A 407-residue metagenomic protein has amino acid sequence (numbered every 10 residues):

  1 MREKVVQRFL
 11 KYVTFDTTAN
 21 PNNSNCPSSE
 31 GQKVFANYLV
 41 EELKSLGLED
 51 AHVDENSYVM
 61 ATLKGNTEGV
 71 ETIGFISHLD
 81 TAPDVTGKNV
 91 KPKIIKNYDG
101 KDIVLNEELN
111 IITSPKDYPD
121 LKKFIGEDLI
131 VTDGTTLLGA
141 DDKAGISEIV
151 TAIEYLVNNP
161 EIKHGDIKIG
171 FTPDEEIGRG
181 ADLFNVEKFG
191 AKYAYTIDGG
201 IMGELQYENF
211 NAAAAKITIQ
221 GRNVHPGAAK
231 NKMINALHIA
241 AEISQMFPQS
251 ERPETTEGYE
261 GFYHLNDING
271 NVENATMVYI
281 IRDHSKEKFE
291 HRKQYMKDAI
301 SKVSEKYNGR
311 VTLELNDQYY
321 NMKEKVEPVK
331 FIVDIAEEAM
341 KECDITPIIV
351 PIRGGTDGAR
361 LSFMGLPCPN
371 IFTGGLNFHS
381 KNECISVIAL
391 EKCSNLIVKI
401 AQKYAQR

Functional and structural regions predicted by a protein language model:
R2-E30, V131, Y319, L376-S380: N-terminal capping segment at the start of a domain
P21, D50, E161-D166, Q249-H264 (+3 more regions): Flexible, glycine/charged-enriched surface loops at secondary-structure junctions
S24-V70, G74-D80, G87-K91: A non-catalytic alpha/beta surface segment that caps or lines the substrate-entry region of metallo-dependent hydrolase
V70-D166, F171, K392: Active-site metal-coordination/substrate-binding segment of hydrolases, especially metallo-dependent peptidases
L121, E127-A140, P173-K297, S301 (+2 more regions): Midchain, well-structured core segments that form catalytic/ion-binding scaffolds
I234-P253, E287-F289, K293-A299, D334-K341 (+2 more regions): His/Asp/Glu-rich mid-to-C-terminal helical/loop segments that flank catalytic regions of hydrolases
H238-T255, F262-H264, R310, Y320-P369: Active-site-adjacent substrate-binding region of metalloamidase/peptidase-like peptide-processing proteins
